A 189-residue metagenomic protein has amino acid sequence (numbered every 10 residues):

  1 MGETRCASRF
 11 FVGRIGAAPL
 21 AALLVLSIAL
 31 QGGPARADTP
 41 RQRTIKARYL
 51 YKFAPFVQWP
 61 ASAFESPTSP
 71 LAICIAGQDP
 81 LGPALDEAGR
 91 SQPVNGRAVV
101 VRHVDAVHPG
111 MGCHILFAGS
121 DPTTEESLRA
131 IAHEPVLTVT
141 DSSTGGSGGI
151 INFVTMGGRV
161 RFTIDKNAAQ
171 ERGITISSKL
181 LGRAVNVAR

Functional and structural regions predicted by a protein language model:
G2-R189: Short hydrophobic alpha-helices and adjacent helix-cap/hinge residues
